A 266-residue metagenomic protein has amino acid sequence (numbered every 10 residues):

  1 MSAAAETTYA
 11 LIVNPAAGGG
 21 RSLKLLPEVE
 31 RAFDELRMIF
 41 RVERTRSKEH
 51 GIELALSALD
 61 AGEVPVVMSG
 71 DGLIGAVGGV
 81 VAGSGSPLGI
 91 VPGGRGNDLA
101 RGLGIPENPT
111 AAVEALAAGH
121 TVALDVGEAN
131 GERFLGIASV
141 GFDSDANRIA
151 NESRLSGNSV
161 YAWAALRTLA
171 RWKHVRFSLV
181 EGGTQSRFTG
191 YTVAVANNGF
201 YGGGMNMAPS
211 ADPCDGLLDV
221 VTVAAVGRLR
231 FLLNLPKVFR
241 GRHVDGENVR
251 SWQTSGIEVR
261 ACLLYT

Functional and structural regions predicted by a protein language model:
M1-P65, G75: ATP/NTP phosphate-donor binding region
P15, M68-G70, G93: Glycine-rich beta-strand-to-loop/alpha-helix junction loops that act as flexible
E35-L36, T45, L56, A82-P87 (+1 more regions): Catalytic core of DAGKc-family lipid kinases
P65-G72, L88: Glycine-rich N-terminal segment of FAD-binding domains in flavoprotein oxidoreductases, spanning the beta-loop-helix
L73-S84: Short Gly/Thr/Asp-enriched flexible loops that form oxyanion-binding sites at enzyme active sites
I149, E181, T189-S255: Internal anion-binding site segments
I257-R260: Well-ordered beta-strand segments characteristic of repetitive beta-sheet solenoids
Y265-T266: Conserved small/polar residues in nucleotide/adenosyl-binding loops
